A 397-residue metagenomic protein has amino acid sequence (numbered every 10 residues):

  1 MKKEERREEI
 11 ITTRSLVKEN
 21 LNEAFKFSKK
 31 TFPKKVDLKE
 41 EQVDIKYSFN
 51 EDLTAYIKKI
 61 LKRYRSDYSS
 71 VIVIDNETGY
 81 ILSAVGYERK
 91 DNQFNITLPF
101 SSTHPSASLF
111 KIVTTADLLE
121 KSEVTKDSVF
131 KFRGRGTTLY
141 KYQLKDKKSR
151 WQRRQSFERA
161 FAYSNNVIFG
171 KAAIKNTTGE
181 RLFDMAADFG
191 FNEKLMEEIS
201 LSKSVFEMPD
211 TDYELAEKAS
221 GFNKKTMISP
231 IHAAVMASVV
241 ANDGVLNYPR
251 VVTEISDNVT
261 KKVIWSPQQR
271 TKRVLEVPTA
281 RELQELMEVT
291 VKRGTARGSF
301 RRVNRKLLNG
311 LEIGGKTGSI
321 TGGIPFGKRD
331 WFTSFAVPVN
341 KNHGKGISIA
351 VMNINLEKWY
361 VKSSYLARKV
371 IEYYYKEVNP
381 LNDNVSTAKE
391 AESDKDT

Functional and structural regions predicted by a protein language model:
M1-I72, D91, W265-R270, S386-E392: Extracytoplasmic/periplasmic proteins that interact with beta-lactams or build/remodel peptidoglycan
T54-K58, T97, R154-F161, N166-G170 (+8 more regions): Extracytoplasmic/secreted envelope proteins and their assembly/folding machinery, especially bacterial periplasmic
I57, G79, F100-F132, A160 (+4 more regions): Active-site SXXK
S66-E77, V113, K126-L139, K147-S204 (+3 more regions): Active-site-adjacent helix/loop patches that line small-molecule binding or acyl-intermediate pockets
S83-R89: Short beta->alpha transition motifs characteristic of CBS
R89-S102: A short, polar/charged loop-to-alpha-helix boundary motif
F132-F161, E197-I199, S238-R297, R301-R302 (+1 more regions): Conserved active-site-proximal loop/helix segments of enzymes involved in bacterial cell-wall and related
E214-S256, K261-Q269, R293-N384: Active-site beta-strand/loop architecture of penicillin-binding DD-peptidases
